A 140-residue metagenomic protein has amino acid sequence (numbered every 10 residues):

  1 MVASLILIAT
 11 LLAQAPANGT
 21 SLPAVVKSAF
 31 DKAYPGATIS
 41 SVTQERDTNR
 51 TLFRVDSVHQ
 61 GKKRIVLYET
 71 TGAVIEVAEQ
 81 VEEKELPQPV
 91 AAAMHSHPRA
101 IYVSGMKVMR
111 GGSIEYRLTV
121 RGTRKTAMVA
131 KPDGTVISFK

Functional and structural regions predicted by a protein language model:
M1-V2, K140: C-terminal end-of-chain micro-motif
V2-L11: Hydrophobic helical h-region of N-terminal Sec-dependent signal peptides in bacterial secretory/periplasmic proteins
Q14-K140: Interaction-mediating elements
